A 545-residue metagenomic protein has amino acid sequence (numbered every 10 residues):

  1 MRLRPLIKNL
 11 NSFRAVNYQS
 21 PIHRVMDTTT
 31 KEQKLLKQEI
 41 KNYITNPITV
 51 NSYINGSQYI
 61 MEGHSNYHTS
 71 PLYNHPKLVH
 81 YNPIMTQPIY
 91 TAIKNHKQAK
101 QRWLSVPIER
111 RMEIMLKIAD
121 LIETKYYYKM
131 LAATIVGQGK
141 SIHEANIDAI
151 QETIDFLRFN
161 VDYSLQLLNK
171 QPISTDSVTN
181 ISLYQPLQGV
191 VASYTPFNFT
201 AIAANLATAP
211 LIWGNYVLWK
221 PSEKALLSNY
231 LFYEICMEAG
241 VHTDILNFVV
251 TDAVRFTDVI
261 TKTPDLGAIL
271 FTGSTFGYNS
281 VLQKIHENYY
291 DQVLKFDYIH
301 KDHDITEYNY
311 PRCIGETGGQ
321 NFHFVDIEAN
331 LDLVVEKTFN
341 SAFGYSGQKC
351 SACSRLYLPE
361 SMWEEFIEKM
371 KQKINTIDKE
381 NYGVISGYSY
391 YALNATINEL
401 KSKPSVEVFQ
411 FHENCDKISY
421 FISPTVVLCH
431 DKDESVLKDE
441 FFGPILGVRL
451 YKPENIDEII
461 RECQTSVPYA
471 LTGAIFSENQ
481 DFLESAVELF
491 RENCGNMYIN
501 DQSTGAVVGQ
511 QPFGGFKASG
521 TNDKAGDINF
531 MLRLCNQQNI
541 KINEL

Functional and structural regions predicted by a protein language model:
R4-T179, S222, Q372, T376 (+1 more regions): N-terminal Rossmann-like NAD(P)+-binding subdomain of aldehyde/semialdehyde dehydrogenases
P5, L10-V25, L72-Y81, T91 (+9 more regions): Conserved C-terminal structural/oligomerization subdomain of aldehyde/semialdehyde dehydrogenase
S70, N146-A149, T195-P196, A203 (+11 more regions): Active-site proximal loops enriched in glycine and acidic residues that flank catalytic Cys/His/Asp and coordinate
H75-P76, H96, R111, T134 (+9 more regions): Residue-level signal for inorganic ion chemistry
P88, V178-T179, R255-F256, N455-E458: Short acidic active-site motifs
I135, S164-L333, N381, N522: Rossmann-like NAD(P) dinucleotide-binding subdomain of oxidoreductase/dehydrogenase enzymes
L157, N229-F232, I260, V281 (+3 more regions): Hydrophobic packing residues within well-ordered alpha-helices of enzyme cores
I235-G240, K262, F276-K432, P453-E462 (+3 more regions): ALDH superfamily catalytic-core signature
